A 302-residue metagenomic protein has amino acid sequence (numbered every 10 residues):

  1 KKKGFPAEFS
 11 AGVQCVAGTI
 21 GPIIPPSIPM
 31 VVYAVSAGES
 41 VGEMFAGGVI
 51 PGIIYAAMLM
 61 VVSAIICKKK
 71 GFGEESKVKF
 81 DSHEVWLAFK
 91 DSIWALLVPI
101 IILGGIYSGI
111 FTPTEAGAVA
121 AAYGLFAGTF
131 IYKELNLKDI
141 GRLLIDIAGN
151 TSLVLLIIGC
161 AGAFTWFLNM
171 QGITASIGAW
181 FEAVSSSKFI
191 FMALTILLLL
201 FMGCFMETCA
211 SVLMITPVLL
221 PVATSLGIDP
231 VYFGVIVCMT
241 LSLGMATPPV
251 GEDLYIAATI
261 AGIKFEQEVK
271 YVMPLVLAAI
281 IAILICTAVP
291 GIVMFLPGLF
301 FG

Functional and structural regions predicted by a protein language model:
K1-G302: Alpha-helical transmembrane segments of multi-pass membrane transport proteins
